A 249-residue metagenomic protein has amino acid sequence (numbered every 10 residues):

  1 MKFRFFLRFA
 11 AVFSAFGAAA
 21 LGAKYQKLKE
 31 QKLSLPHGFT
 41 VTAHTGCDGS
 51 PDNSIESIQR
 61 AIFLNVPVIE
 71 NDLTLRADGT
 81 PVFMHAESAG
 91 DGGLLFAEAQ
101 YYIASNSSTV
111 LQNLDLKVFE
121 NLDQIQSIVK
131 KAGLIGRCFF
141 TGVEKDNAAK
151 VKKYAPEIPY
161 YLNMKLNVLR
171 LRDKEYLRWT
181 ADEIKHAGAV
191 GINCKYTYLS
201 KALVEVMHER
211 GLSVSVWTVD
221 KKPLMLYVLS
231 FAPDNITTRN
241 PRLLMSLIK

Functional and structural regions predicted by a protein language model:
K2-K249: Phosphate-group recognition and catalysis centered on beta-loop-alpha active-site segments
